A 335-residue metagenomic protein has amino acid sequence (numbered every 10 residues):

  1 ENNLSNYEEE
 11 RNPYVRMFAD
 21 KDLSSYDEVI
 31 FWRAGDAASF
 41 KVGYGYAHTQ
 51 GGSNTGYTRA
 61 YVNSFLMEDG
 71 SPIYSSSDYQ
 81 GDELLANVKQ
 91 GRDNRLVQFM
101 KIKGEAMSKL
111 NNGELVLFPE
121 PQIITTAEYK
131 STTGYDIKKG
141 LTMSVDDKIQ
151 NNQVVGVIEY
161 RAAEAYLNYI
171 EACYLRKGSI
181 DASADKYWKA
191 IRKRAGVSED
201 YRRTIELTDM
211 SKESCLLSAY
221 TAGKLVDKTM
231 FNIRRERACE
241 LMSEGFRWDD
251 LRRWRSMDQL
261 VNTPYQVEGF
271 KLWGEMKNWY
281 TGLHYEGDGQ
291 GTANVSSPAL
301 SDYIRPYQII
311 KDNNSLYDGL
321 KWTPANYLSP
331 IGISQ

Functional and structural regions predicted by a protein language model:
E1-Y44, E83-Q335: Acidic/polar-rich alpha-helix caps and helix-coil junctions
S53, T58-D78, G91: Segments forming glycine/polar-rich beta-alpha architectures that bind adenosine-containing cofactors
